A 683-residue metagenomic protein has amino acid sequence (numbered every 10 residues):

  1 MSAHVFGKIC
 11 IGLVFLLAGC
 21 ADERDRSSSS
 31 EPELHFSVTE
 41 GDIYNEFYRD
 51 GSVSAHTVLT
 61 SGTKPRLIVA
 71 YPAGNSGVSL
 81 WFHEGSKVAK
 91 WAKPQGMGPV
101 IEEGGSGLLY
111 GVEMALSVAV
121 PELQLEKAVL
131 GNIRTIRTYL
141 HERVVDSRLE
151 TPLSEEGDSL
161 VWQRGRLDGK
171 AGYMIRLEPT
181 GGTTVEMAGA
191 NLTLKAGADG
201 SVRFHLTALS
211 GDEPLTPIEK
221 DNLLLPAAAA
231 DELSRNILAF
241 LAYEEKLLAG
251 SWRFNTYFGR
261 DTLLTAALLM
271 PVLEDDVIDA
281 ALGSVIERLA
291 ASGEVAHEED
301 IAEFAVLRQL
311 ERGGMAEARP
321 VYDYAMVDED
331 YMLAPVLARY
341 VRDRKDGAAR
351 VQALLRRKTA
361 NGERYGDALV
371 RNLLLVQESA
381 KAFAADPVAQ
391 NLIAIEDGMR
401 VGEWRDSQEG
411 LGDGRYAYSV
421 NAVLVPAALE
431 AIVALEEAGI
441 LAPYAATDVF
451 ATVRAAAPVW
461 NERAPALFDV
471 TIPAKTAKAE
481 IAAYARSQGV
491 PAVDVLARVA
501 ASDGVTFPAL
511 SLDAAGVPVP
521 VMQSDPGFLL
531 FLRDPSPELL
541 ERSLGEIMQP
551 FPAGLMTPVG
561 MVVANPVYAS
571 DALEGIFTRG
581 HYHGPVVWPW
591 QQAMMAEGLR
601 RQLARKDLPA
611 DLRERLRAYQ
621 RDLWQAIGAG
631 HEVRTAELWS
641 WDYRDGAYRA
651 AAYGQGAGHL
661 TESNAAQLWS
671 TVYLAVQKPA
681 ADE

Functional and structural regions predicted by a protein language model:
M1-F15, C20-R235, L241-K246, G250-T262 (+12 more regions): Terminal accessory carbohydrate-recognition/targeting modules of carbohydrate-active enzymes
I237-L247, T557-M561, N565-P566, G575: Active-site-adjacent "gating/activation" loops or surface patches in catalytic cores
K246-S251, R260-L268, M315-R319, S407-G414 (+1 more regions): Glycine- and acidic
N255-A385, A422, L540, W588-K606: Aromatic-rich carbohydrate-recognition surfaces in CAZymes
L310-E311, V321-D328, R342, A349-A431 (+1 more regions): Extended ligand-binding clefts on enzyme/binding-domain cores
R312-Y340, V495-R498, T506-S543, E574-E683: C-terminal capping/lid segments that line or modulate ligand- or cofactor-binding pockets
A334, L429-E436, L599: Non-transmembrane amphipathic alpha-helical segments
L441-P443: Juxtamembrane membrane-water interface segments of multi-pass membrane proteins, especially cytoplasmic-side
